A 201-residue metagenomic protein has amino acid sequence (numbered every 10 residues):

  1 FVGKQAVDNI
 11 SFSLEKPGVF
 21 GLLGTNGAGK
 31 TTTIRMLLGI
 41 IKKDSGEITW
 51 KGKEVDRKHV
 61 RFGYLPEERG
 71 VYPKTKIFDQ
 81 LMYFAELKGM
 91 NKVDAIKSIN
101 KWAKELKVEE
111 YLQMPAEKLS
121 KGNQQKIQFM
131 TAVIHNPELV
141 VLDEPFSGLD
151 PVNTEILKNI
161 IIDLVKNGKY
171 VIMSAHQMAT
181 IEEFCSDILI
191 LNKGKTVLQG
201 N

Functional and structural regions predicted by a protein language model:
G46-V60: Conserved ABC transporter NBD signature motif
M82, E86, V93-Y111: Conserved ABC ATPase "signature" region
P115-L119: Conserved ABC ATPase signature
V140-D143: Catalytic Walker B motif of ABC-type/P-loop ATPase nucleotide-binding domains
I181-E183: A short, surface-exposed alpha-helical micro-motif characterized by mixed small hydrophobic and charged/polar residues
